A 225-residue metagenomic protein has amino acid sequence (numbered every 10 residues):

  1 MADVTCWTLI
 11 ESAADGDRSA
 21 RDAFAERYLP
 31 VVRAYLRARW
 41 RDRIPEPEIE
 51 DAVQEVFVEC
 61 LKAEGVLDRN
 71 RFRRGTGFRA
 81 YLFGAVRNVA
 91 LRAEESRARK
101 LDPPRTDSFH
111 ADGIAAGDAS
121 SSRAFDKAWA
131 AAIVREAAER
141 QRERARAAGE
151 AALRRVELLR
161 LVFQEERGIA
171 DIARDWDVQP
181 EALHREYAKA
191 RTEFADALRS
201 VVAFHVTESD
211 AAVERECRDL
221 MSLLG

Functional and structural regions predicted by a protein language model:
M1-G225: Intrinsic, short, N-terminal disordered tails of RNA polymerase sigma-factor systems
